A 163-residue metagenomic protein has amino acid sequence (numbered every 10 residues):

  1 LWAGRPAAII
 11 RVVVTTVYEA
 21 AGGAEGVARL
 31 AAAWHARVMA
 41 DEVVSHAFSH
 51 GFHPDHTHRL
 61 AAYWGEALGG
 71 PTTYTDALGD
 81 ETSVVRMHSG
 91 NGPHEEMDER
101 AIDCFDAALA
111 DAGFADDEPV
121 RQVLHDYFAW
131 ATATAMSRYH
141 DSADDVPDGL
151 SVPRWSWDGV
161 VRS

Functional and structural regions predicted by a protein language model:
A8-I10: Short, positively charged and aromatic/hydrophobic N-terminal segments
V14-T15, A28-Y127, A131-H140, D158-R162: Heme-based O2/NO sensor domains and their adjacent alpha-helical segments, primarily globin folds but also including
A20, D80-E81, D148-S151: Surface/interface-facing alpha-helical segments and adjacent flexible terminal/loop regions used for partner/assembly
V146-L150, R154-S163: Beta/coil-rich, acidic/histidine-enriched accessory regions frequently appended to metallopeptidases
